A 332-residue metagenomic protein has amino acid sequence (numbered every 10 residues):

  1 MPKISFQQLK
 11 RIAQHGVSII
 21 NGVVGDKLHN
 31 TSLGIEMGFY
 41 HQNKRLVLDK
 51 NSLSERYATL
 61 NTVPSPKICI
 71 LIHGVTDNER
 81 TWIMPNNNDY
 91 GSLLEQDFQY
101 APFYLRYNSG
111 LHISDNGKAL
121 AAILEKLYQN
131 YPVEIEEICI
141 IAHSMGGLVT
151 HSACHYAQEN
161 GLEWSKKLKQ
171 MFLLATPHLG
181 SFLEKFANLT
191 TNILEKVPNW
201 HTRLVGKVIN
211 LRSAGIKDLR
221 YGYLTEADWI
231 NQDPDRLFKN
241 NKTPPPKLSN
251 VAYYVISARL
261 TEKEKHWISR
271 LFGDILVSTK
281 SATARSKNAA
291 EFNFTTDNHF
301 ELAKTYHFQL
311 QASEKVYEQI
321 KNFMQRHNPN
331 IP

Functional and structural regions predicted by a protein language model:
M1-P85, G91-L94, F98-L105, D115 (+3 more regions): Flexible, membrane-associating and regulatory peripheral segments of lipid-active enzymes
P2-L28, H155-P332: Helical cap/lid subdomain of alpha/beta-hydrolase-fold lipid enzymes that gates access to the catalytic pocket
L46-T59, P85, I123-Y128, T225-P245: A Trp-anchored, charged/polar loop motif used as the substrate-binding/catalytic surface of acyl/ester-handling
P66-I68, V133, E137-C139, Q170: Structural motif
I70-G74, H143-S144, A175, D274: The conserved beta1-alpha1 loop
A101-S109, L302-A303: Glycine- and acidic
L111-N130: Alpha/beta-hydrolase active-site loop
I141-T150: Gly/Ala-rich beta-loop-alpha elbow adjacent to hydrolase catalytic centers
